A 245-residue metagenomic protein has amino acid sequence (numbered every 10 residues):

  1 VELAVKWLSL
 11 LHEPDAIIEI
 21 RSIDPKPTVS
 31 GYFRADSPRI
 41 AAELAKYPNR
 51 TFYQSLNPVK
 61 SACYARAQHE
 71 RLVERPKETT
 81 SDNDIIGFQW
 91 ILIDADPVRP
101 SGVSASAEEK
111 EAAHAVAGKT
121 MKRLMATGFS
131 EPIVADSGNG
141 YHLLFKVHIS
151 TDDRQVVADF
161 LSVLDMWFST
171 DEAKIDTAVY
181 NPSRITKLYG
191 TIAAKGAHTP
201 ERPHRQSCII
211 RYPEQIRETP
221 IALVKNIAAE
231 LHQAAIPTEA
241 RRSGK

Functional and structural regions predicted by a protein language model:
V1-N139, K146-V163: Signature for HUH/AEP ssDNA processing cores
P27-Y32, H198-C208: Short, well-ordered strand-loop elements centered on a beta-strand within folded domains, enriched for acidic residues
S37-P38, L161, P182-I185, V224: Alpha-helix initiation and N-capping motif
S101-A105, S150-R154, A197, I210-P213 (+2 more regions): A generic structural signal for short coil/turn motifs at secondary-structure boundaries
S106, D176, G190, T219-P220: Helix N-terminus capping/helix-initiation residues
L144-T151, K174-E201: Short, conserved secondary-structure transition motifs
S162-A173: A common structural junction motif
P203-K245: Long, charge-rich alpha-helical interaction segments
